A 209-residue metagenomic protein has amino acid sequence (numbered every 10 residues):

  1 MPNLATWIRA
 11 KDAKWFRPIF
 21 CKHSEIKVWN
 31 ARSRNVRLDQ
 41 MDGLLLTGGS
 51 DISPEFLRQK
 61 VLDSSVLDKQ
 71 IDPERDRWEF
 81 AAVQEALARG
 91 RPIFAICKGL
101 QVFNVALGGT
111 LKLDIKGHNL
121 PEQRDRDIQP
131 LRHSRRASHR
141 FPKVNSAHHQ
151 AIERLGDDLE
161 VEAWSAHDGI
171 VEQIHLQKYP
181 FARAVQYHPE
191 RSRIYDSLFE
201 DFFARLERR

Functional and structural regions predicted by a protein language model:
M1-K98, N104-K112, K116-K143, E153-K178 (+1 more regions): N-terminal beta1-alpha1 cap of cysteine-dependent amidohydrolase-like domains
S146-H149: A glycine-rich beta-turn/hairpin centered on an aromatic-Pro dipeptide
R183-Y187: Active-site-proximal beta-strand elements of phosphoester/diester hydrolases
